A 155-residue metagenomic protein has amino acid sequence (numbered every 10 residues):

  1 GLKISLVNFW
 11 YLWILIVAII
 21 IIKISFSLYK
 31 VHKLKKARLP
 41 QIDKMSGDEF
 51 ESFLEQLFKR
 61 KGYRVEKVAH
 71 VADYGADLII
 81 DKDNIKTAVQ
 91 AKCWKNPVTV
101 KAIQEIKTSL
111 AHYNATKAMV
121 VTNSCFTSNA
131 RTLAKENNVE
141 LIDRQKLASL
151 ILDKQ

Functional and structural regions predicted by a protein language model:
G1-Y74, I79-Q155: Mixed-charge (Asp/Glu-Lys/Arg
